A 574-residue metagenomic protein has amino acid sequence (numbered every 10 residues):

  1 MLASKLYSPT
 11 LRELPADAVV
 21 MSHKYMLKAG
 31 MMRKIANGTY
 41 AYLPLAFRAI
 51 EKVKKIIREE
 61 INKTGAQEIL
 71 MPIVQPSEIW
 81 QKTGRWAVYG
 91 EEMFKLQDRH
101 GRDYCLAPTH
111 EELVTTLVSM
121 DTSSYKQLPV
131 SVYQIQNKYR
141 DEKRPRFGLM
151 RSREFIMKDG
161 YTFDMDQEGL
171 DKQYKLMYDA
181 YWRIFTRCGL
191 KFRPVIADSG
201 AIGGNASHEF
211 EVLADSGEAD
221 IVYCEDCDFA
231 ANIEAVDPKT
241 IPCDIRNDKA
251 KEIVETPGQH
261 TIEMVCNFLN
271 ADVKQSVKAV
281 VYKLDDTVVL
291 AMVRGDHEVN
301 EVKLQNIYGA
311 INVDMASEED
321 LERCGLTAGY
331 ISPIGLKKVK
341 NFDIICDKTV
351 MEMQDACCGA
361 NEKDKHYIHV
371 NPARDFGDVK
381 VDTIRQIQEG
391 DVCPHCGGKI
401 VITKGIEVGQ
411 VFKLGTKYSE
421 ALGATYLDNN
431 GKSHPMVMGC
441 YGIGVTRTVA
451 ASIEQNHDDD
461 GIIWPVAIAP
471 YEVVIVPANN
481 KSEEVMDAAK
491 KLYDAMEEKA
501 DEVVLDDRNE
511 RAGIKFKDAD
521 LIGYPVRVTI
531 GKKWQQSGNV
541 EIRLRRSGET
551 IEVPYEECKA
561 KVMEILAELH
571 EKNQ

Functional and structural regions predicted by a protein language model:
M1-D98, Y161-G200, H297: TRNA-binding/sensing appendages of the translation machinery
K54, E111-S119, R144-G160, E168-Y441 (+1 more regions): Extended, low-hydrophobicity, polar/charged segments
Q75-I79, D320-L321, D507-I514: Short acidic loop-to-helix transition motifs that present clustered carboxylates
A87-Y104, V212-Y223: Acidic, His- and aromatic-enriched active-site or binding-groove loops in soluble protein domains that engage sugars
V265, G439-I468, E472: C-terminal, non-catalytic macromolecule-binding modules
G461-K515: Generic long, charged, amphipathic alpha-helical segments
L492-K561: C-terminal structured "cap/appendage" subdomains that terminate the fold
